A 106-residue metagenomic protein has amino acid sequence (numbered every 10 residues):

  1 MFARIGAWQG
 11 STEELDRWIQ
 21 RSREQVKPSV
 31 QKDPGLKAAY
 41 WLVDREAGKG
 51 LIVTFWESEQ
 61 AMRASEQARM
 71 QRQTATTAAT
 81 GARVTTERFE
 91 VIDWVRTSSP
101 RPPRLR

Functional and structural regions predicted by a protein language model:
M1-G50, E57-R69, A79-R106: Short S/T/G/P-rich N-terminal loop/turn motif that feeds into the first structured element of a domain
Q73-T77: Short arginine-rich
